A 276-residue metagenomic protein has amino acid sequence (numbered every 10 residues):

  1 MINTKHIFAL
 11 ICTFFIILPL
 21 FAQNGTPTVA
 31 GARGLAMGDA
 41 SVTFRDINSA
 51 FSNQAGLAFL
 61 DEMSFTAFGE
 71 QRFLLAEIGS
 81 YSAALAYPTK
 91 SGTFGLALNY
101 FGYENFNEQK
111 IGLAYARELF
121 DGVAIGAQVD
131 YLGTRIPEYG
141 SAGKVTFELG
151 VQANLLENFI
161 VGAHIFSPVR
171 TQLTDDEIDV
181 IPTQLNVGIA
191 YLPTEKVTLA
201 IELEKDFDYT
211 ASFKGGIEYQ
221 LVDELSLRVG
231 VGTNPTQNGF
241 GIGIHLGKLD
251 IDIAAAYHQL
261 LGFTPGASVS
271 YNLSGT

Functional and structural regions predicted by a protein language model:
M1-I11: Bacterial N-terminal signal peptides that target proteins for export
I2-T4, P19, L85-Y87: Domain-scale selection of a single, long terminal region that carries the protein's primary operational module
A9-P19: Bacterial N-terminal signal peptides
Q23-T276: Subset of outer-membrane beta-barrel
